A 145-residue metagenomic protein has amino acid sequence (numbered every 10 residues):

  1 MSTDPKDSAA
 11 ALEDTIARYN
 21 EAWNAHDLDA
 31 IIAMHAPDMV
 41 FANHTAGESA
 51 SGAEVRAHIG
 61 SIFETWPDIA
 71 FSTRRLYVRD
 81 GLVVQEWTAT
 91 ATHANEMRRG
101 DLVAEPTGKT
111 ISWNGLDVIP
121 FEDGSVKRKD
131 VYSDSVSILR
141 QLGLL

Functional and structural regions predicted by a protein language model:
S2-A11, D27-A30, R56, G60-L145: A beta-strand edge to alpha-helix "cap/lid" segment located at domain peripheries
T3, M34, M39-A50, I62-W66: A short gly/proline-enriched turn/hairpin at secondary-structure junctions
S8-H26, M34: Short, aromatic-enriched amphipathic alpha-helices that serve as compact interaction elements
L12, N24, I32, E48-V55: Hydrophobic alpha-helical segments and helix-packing faces
N20, T45-G47, R75-Y77: Structured beta->alpha junctions
